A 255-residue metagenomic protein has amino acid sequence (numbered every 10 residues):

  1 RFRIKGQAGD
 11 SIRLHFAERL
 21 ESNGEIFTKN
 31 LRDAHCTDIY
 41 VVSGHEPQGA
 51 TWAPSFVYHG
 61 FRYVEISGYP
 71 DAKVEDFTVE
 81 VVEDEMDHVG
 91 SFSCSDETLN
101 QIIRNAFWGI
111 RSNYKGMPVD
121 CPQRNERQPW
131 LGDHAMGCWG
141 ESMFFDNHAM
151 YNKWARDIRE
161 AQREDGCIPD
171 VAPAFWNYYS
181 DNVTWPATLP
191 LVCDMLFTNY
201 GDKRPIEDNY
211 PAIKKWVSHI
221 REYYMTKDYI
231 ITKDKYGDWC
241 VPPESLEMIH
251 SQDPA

Functional and structural regions predicted by a protein language model:
R1-R124, G132-D133, A149-N152, P169-A174 (+5 more regions): Extracellular/oxidizing-compartment recognition motifs
T51, G60, G140, W154 (+1 more regions): Short, hydrophobic/aromatic alpha-helical segments in well-folded domains
P54, F92-D96, R127, E141-F145 (+2 more regions): Hydrophobic alpha-helical scaffolding
T98, E126-W130, Y178-T188, P205 (+2 more regions): Secondary-structure capping and boundary motifs in well-ordered enzyme cores
M136, D157, A212-T226: Alpha-helical scaffold segments in carbohydrate-active enzymes
M136-N147, L189-P205, A255: Well-ordered alpha-helical scaffold segments within catalytic/enzyme domains
W139-E164: Active-site diphosphate/adenylate-binding microenvironment
I168, W185-L196, P205, N209 (+1 more regions): Extended, hydrophobic alpha-helical segments in both membrane/secreted and soluble proteins
